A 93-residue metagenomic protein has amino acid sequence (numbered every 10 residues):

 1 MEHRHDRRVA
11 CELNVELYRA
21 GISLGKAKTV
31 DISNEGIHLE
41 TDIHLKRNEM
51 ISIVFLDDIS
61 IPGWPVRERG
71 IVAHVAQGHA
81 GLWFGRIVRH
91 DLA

Functional and structural regions predicted by a protein language model:
M1-A93: Structured alpha-helical
